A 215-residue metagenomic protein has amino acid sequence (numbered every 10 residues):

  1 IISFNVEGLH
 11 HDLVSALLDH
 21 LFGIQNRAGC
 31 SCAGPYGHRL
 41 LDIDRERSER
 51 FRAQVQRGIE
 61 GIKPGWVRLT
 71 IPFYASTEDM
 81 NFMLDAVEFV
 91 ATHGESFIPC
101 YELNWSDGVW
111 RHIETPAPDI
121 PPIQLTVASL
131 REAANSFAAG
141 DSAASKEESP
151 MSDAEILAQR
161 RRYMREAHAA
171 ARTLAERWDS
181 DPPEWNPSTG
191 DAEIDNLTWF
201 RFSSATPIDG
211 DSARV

Functional and structural regions predicted by a protein language model:
I1-V215: Non-catalytic terminal extensions of PLP-dependent enzymes
